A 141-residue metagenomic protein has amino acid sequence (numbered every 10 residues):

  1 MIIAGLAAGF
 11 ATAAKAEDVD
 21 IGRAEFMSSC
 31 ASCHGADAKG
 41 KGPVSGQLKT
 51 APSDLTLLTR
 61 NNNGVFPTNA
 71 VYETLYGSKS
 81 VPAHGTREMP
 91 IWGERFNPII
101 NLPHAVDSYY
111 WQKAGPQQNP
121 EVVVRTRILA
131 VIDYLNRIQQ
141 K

Functional and structural regions predicted by a protein language model:
M1-G9: Bacterial N-terminal signal peptides
G9-F26, T56-G64: Electrostatic cytochrome c docking/interface patches
E17-D18, R23-T50, Y76-E88, I138-K141: Periplasmic/extracellular electron-transfer cofactor-ligation site, primarily the c-type cytochrome heme-c attachment
Q47-N119, V131: Extracytoplasmic electron-transfer domains, predominantly the class I c-type cytochrome c fold
Q112-K113, D133-K141: Long, contiguous alpha-helical scaffold regions
P120-V123, R137-I138: Short, exposed beta-strand-loop hairpins at the edges of beta-sheets in extracellular/periplasmic proteins
